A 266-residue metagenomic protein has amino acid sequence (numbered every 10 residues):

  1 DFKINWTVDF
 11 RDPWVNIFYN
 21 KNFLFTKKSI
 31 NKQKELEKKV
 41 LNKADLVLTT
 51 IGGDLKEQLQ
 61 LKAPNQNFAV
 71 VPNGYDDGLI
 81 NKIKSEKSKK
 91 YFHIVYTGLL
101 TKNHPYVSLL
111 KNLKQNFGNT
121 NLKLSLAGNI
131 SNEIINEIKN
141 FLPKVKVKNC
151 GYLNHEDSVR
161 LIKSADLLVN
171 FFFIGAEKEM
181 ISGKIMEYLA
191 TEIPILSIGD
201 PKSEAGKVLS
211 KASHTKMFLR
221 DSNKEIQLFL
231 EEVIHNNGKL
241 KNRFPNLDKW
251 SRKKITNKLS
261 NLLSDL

Functional and structural regions predicted by a protein language model:
F2-Y19: Active-site proximal beta-strand in glycosyltransferases
W14-V15, K27-V47: Membrane-proximal helix-turn-helix segments that form the acceptor-binding/catalytic region of lipid-linked
L48, E86-H104, L110-K111, I255: Conserved donor-binding/catalytic core segment of Leloir-type glycosyltransferases
G53, V71-G74: Carbohydrate-associated surface elements
H104, N154-R160, L168-L189, P194-K207 (+1 more regions): Nucleotide-sugar-dependent
N121, S125-G128, E133-V159, S213: Nucleotide-activated donor-binding/catalytic signature segment of Leloir-type glycosyltransferases, i.e., the conserved
D200-E231: Change "using UDP/GDP/dTDP sugars" to "using nucleotide sugars
R220-Q227, I234-D265: A charged, aromatic-enriched C-terminal amphipathic alpha-helix characteristic of glycosyltransferases across folds
